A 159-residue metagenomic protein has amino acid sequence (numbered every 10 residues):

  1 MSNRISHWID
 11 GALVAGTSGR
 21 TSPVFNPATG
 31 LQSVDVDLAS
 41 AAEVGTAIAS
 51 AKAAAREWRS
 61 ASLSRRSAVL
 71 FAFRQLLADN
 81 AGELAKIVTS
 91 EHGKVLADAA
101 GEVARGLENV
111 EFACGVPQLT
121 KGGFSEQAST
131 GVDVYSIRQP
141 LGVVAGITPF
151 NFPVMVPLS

Functional and structural regions predicted by a protein language model:
M1-A28: Hydrophobic face of amphipathic alpha-helices that form TPR/SEL1-like repeat modules and related alpha-solenoid
H7, A15, T89, E111 (+3 more regions): Short glycine- and Lys/Arg-enriched binding-loop motifs that mark or flank ligand-binding interfaces
G11, G30, R66, V110 (+1 more regions): Residue-level signature of catalytic and energy-coupling elements of molecular machines, predominantly ATP/GTP-dependent
G16, D98, P153-V156: Secondary-structure boundary/capping motif
S33-T120, G131: Glycine-rich loop-to-alpha-helix module at the N-terminal edge of alpha/beta enzyme cores
G123-S159: Conserved small-residue-rich beta-alpha loop and adjacent elements that most often cradle the phosphate/pyrophosphate
